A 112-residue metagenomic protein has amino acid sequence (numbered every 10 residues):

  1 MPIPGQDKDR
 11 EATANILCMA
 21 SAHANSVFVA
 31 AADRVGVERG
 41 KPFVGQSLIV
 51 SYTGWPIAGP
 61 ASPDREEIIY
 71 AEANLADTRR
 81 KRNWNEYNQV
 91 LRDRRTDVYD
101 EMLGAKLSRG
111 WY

Functional and structural regions predicted by a protein language model:
M1-E67: CN hydrolase (nitrilase-like) catalytic-core segments centered on the catalytic cysteine and neighboring Lys/Glu
S21-N25, T53-I57, A73-L75, N83 (+1 more regions): Glycine-rich loops and low-complexity Gly/Arg-rich segments that provide flexible linkers or classic glycine-based
V35, R39, D64, A71 (+2 more regions): Flexible domain-boundary/linker segments
R65-N85: A short, polar/charged loop-to-alpha-helix boundary motif
T78-Y112: Cysteine/selenocysteine-centered motifs that mediate thiol-based redox chemistry or coordinate metal-sulfur cofactors
